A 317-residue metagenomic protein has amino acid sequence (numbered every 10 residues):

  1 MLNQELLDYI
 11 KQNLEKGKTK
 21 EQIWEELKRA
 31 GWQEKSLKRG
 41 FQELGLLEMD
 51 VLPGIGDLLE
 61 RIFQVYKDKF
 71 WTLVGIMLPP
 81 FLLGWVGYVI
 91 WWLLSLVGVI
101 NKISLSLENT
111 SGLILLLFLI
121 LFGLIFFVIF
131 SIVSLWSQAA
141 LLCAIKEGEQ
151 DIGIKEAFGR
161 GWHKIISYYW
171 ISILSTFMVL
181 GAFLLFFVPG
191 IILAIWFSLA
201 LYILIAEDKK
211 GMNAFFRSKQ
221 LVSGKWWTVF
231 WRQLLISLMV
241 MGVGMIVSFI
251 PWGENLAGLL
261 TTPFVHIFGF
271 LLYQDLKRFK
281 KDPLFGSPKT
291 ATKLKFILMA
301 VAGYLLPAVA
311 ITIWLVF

Functional and structural regions predicted by a protein language model:
M1-G45: Eukaryotic low-complexity, mixed-charge intrinsically disordered interaction/regulatory segments enriched in acidic
Q33, E43-F317: Hydrophobic alpha-helical membrane segments
